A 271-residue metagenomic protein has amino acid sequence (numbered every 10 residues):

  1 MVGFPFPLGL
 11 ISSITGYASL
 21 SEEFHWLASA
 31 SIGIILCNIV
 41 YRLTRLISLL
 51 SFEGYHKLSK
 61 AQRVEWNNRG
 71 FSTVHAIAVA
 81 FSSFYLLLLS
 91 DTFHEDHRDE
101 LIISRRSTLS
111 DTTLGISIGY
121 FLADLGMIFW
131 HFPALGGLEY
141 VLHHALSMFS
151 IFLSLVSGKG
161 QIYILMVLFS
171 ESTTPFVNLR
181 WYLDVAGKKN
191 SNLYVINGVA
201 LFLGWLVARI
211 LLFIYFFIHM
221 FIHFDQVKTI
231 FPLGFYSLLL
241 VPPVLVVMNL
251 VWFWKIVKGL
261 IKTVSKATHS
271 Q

Functional and structural regions predicted by a protein language model:
M1-F169, T174, W181-Q271: Membrane-helix and juxtamembrane interface regions of eukaryotic multi-pass membrane proteins
